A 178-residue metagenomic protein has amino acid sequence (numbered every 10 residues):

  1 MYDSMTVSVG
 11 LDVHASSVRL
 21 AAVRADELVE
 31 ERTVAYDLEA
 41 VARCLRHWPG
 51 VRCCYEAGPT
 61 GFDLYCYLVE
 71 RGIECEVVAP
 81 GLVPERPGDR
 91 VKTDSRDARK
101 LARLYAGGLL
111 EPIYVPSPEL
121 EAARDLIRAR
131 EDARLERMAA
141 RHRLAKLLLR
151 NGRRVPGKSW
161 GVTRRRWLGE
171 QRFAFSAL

Functional and structural regions predicted by a protein language model:
Y2-V23, L101: Gly/Thr-rich phosphate-binding beta-strand-loop-beta motif of the actin/hexokinase/Hsp70
V7-S8, E30, P49-C53: Short active-site oxyanion
S17-E39: Short glycine-rich, Thr/Ser-proximal phosphate-binding strand/loop in the N-terminal lobe of ATP-dependent enzymes
Y36-R52: Short, basic/hydrophobic alpha-helical segments
V51-G58, L101: Acidic beta-strand-to-loop metal/phosphate-binding motif
G61-Y65: Short, well-ordered alpha-helical microsegments
E76-R128, D132, T163-Q171: Short alpha-helix plus adjacent loop in nuclease-associated cores
I127-L178: Glycine-rich, often acidic, oxyanion-interacting loops/wings at catalytic, nucleic-acid, or phospho-protein interfaces
